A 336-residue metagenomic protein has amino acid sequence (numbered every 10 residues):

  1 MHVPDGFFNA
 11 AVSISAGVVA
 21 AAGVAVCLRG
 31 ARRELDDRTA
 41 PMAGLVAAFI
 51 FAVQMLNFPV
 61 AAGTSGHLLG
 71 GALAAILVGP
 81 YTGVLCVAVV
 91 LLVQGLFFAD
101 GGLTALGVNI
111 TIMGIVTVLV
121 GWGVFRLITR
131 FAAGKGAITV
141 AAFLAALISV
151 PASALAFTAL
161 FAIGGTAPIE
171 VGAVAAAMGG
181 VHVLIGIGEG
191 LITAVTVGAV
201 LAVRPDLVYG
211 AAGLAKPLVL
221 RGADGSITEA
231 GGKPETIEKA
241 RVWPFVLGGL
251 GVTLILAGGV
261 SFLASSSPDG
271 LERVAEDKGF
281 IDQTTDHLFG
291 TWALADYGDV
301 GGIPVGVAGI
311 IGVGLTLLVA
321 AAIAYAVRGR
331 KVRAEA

Functional and structural regions predicted by a protein language model:
M1-P4, W292-V319: Individual transmembrane alpha-helix segments
H2-A10, I14-L73: Hydrophobic transmembrane alpha-helices
A16-R29, F49-Q54, L119-W122, A146-T158 (+3 more regions): Hydrophobic core segments of alpha-helical transmembrane domains in multi-pass membrane transport and ion-translocation
F58-T117: Alpha-helical membrane segments and adjacent membrane-interface helices in multi-pass membrane proteins
M113-S153, F157: Short helix-perturbing small/polar motifs within transmembrane alpha-helices
V140, L144, A177-G180, L214 (+1 more regions): Membrane-water interface at loop-to-transmembrane-helix junctions
A142-F143, T158-L220: Glycine-rich ThDP/TPP pyrophosphate-binding loop and its adjacent helix/strand module within ThDP-dependent enzymes
V150-L160, S265-A293: Juxtamembrane non-transmembrane "cap" segments at the membrane-aqueous interface of multi-pass membrane proteins
